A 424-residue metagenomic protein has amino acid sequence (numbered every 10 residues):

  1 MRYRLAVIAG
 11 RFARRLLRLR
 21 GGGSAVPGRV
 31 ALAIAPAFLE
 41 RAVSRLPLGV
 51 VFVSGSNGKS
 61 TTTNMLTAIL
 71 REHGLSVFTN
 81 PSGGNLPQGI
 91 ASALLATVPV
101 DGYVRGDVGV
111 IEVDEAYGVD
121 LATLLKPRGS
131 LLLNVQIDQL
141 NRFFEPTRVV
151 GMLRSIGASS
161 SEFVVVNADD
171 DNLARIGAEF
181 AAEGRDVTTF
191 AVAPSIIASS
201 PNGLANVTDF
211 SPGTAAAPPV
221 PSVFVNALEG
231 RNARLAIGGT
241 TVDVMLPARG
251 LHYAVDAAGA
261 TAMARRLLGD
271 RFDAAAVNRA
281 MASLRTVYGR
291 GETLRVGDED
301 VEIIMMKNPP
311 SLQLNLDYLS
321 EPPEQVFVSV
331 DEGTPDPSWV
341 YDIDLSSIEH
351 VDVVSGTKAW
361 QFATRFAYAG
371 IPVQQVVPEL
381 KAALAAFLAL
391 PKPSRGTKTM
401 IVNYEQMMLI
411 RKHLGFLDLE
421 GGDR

Functional and structural regions predicted by a protein language model:
M1-L17, G21-S24, G28, A158 (+2 more regions): ATP-dependent carboxylate-amine ligase
R2-D186: Phosphate-binding loop of NTP-binding sites
L48, R105, L132-E299, V373: Acidic, Mg2+-coordinating active-site environments of NTP-dependent enzymes
S56, P81-S82, E112-D114, N134-V135 (+10 more regions): Fold-independent oxyanion-binding glycine-rich loops and adjacent beta-strand/coil segments at enzyme active sites
K59, Y117-V119, I137-Q139, D171-N172 (+5 more regions): Glycine-rich nucleotide phosphate-binding loop and flanking beta-alpha elements of Rossmann-like dinucleotide-binding
L66, L70, I90-L94, A257-L267 (+1 more regions): Buried hydrophobic packing segments
A68, A93, T123-K126, F144-R148 (+6 more regions): Short, glycine/charged-enriched secondary-structure capping and boundary segments
Q88-G89, Q139-P146, S195-G203, P337-S338 (+2 more regions): Short, charged, surface-exposed secondary-structure boundary motifs
